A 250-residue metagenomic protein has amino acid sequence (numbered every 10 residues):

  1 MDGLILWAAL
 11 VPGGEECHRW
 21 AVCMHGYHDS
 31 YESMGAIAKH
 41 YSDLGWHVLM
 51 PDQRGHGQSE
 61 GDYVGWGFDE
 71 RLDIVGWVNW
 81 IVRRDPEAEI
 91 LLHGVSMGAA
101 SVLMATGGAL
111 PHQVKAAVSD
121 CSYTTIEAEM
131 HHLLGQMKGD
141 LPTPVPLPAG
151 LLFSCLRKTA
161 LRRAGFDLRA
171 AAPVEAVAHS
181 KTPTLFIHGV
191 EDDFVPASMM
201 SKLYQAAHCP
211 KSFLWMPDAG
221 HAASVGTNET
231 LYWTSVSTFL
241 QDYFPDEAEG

Functional and structural regions predicted by a protein language model:
M1-E16: N-terminal cap/lid segment of alpha/beta-hydrolase-fold proteins
W20-H40, Q53: The serine-hydrolase catalytic nucleophile loop
I37, P173, T182, P196-Q205: Short alpha-helix in the alpha/beta-hydrolase fold that links the catalytic acid
A38-E60: Conserved alpha/beta-hydrolase
V64-D85: Alpha/beta-hydrolase active-site loop
M104-F166, E175: Hydrolase active-site cap/lid region
H179-K181, F186-H188, D192: Short beta-strand/loop motif that positions the catalytic acidic residue of the alpha/beta-hydrolase fold
A219-W233: Catalytic histidine-centered segment of alpha/beta-hydrolase-like enzymes
